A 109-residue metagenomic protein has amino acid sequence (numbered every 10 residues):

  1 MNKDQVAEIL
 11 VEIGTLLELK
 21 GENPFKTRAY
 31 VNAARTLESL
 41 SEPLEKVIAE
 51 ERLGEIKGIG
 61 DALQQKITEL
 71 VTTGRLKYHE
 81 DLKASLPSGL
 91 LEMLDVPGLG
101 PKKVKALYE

Functional and structural regions predicted by a protein language model:
M1-D95, K102, A106: Structure-specific DNA junction-binding interface
E109: Phosphate-coordinating loops and pocket residues in cytosolic domains that bind phosphorylated ligands
